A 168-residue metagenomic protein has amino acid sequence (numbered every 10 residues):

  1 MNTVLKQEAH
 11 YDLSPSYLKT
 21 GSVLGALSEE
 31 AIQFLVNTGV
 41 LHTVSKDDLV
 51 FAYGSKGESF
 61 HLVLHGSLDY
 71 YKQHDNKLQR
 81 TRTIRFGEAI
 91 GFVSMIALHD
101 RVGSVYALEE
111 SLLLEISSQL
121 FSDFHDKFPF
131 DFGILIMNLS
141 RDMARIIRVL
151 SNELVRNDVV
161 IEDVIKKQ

Functional and structural regions predicted by a protein language model:
M1-Q168: Cytosolic regulatory regions built on CNB/CRP/Popeye-like sensor folds
